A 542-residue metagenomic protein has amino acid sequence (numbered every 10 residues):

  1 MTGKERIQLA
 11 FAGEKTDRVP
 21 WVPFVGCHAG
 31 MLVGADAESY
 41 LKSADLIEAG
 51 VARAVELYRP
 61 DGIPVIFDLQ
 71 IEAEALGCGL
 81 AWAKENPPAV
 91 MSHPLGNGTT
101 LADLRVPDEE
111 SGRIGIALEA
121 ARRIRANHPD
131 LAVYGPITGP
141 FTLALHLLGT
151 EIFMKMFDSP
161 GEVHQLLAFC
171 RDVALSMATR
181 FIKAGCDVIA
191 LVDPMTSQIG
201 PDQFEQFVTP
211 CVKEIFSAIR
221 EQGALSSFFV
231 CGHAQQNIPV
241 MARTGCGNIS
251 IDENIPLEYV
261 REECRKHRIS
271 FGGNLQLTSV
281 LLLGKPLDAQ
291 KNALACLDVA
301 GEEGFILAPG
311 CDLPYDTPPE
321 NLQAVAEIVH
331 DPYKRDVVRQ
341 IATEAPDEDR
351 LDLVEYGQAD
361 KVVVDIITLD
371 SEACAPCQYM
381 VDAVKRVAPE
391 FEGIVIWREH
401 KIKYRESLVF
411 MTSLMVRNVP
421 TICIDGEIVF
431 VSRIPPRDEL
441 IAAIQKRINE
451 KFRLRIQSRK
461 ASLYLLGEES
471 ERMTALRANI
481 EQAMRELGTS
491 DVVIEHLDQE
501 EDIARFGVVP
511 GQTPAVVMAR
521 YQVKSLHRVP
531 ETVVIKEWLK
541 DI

Functional and structural regions predicted by a protein language model:
M1-A29, D36, G50, D61 (+2 more regions): Active-site loop segments of alpha/beta catalytic cores
H28-R59, R398: Active-site-flanking structural segment that lines cofactor/substrate pockets
L32-E38, E72-K84, S413-R417, V509-G511: Glycine-rich loop at the start of a catalytic domain that most often binds anionic cofactors/ligands
D68-R113, R123, D130: A contiguous, low-structure linker/loop signature
D352-F391, I456-E486: Local sequence-structure signature of Cys/Sec-based thiol-disulfide redox active-site neighborhoods
G393-S407, T489-D502: Thiol-based oxidoreductase modules, predominantly thioredoxin-like and allied folds used for disulfide exchange
T412-I424, G507-A519: Structural micro-motif
I424-R453, A519-I542: Non-catalytic, surface beta->alpha helical segment in thiol-disulfide oxidoreductase systems
